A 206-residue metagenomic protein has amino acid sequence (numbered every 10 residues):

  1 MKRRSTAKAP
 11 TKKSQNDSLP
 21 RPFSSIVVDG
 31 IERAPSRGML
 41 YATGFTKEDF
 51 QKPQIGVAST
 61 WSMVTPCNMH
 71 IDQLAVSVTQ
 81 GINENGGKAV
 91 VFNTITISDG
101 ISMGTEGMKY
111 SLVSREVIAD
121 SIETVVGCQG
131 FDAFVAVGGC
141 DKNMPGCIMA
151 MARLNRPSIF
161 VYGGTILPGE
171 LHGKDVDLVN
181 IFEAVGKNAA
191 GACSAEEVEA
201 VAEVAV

Functional and structural regions predicted by a protein language model:
K2-D49, E84: N-terminal amphipathic/basic leader segments beginning at the initiator methionine
N16-S24, I55-S62, I95-K109, V126 (+1 more regions): Gly-rich Lys/Arg/Thr-decorated short loops/hinges at beta-loop-alpha junctions or inter-strand turns that position
S24-V28, M69-V113: Anionic-ligand anchoring segments at beta-strand to alpha-helix junctions in alpha/beta enzyme folds, i.e., glycine
V28, E32, S36, F50 (+5 more regions): Generic structural signal for well-ordered, non-membrane alpha-helical segments in soluble metabolic enzymes
F50-I55, G87-V91: Short coil-to-beta-strand
A58-T60, F92-I95, V137-G138, I159-V161: Generic beta-strand/beta-sheet core signal
S111-V206: Active-site cavity-forming subdomains of large catalytic enzyme subunits
